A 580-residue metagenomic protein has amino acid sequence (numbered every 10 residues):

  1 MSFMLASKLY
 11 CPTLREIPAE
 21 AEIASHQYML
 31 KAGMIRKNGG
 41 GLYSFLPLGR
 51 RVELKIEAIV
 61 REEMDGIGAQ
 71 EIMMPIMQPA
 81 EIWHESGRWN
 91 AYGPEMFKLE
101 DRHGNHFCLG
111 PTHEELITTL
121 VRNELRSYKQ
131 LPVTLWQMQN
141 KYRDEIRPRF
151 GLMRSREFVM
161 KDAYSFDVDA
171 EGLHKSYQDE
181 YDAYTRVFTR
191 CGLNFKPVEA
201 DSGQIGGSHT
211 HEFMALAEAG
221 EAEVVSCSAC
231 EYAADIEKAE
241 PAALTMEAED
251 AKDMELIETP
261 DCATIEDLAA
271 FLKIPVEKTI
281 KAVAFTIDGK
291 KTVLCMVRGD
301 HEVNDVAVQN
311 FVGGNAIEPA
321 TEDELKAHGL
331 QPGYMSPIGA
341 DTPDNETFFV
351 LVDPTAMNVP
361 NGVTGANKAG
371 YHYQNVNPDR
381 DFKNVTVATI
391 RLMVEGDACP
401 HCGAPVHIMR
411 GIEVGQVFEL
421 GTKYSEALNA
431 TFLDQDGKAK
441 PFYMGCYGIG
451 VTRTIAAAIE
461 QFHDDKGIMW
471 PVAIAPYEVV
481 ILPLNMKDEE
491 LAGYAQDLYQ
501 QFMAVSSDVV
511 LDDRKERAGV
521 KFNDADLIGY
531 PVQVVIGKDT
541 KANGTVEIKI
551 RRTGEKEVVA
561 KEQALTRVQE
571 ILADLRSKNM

Functional and structural regions predicted by a protein language model:
S2-D101, H113, Y164-G203, H301: TRNA-binding/sensing appendages of the translation machinery
S2-K31, T118-P148, E258-A263, D267 (+2 more regions): Charged, low-complexity intrinsically disordered tails and linkers
Q78-I82, E324-L325, D513-V520: Short acidic loop-to-helix transition motifs that present clustered carboxylates
N90-F107, A215-S226: Acidic, His- and aromatic-enriched active-site or binding-groove loops in soluble protein domains that engage sugars
E114-R122, R147-K161, E171-G445, V451: Extended, low-hydrophobicity, polar/charged segments
L268, G445-I474, E478: C-terminal, non-catalytic macromolecule-binding modules
G467-K521: Generic long, charged, amphipathic alpha-helical segments
Y499-R567: C-terminal structured "cap/appendage" subdomains that terminate the fold
